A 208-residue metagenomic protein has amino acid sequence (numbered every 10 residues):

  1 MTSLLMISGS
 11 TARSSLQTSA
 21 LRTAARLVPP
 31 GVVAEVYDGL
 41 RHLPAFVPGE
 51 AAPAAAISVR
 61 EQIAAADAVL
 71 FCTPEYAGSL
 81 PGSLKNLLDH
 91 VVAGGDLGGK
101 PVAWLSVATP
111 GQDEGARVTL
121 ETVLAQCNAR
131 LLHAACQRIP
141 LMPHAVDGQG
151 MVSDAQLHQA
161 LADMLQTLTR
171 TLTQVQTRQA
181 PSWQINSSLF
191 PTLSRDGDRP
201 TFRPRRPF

Functional and structural regions predicted by a protein language model:
M1-D89, A93, A155-T169, T173-F208: N-terminal beta1-alpha1-beta2 submodule of the flavodoxin-like/Rossmannoid cofactor-binding fold
L16, V102-L141, A155-Q159: Short, glycine-/small-residue-rich phosphate/pyrophosphate-handling segment
V33-A45, A93-G95, A129-G148: Mobile beta-alpha loop/short-helix "lid" or hinge segments that flank ligand
G98-G99: A glycine-biased structural micro-motif
